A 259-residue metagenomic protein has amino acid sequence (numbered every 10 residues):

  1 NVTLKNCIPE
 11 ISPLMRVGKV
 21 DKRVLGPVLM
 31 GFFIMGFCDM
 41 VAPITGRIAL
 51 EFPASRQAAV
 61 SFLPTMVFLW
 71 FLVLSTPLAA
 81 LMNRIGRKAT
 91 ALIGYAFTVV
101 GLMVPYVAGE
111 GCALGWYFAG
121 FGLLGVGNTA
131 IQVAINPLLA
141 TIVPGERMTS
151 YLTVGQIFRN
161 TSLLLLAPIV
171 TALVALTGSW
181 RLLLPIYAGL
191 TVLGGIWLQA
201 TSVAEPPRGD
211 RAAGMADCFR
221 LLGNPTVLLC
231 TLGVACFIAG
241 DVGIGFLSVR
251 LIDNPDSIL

Functional and structural regions predicted by a protein language model:
V2-I34: Cytosolic juxtamembrane N-terminal segment immediately preceding the first transmembrane helix of multi-pass
R23-A54, I244-V249: Extracytoplasmic
A42, N224-L259: Extracytoplasmic gate region of multi-pass secondary transporters
T65-A80: Central cavity-lining transmembrane alpha-helices of secondary-active solute carriers, predominantly the Major
A96-E110: C-terminal ends and interior cores of transmembrane alpha-helices in multi-pass membrane transporters/permeases
G122-I157: Cytoplasmic helix-loop-helix junction between adjacent transmembrane helices in 12-TM secondary transporters
G155-S202, P206: Helix-loop-helix hairpin linking two adjacent transmembrane segments in secondary transporters
